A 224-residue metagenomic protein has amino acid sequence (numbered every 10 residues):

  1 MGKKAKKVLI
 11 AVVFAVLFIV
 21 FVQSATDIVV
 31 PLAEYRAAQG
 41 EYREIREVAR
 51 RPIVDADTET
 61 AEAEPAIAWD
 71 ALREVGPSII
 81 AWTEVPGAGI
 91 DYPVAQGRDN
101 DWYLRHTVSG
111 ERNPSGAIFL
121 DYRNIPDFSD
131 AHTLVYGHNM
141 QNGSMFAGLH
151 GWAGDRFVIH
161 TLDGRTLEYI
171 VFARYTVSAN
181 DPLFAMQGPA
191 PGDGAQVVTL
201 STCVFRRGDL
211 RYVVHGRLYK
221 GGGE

Functional and structural regions predicted by a protein language model:
M1-L17: N-terminal Sec-pathway targeting helices
F18-E224: Solvent-exposed, non-transmembrane regions of membrane-associated and secreted proteins
